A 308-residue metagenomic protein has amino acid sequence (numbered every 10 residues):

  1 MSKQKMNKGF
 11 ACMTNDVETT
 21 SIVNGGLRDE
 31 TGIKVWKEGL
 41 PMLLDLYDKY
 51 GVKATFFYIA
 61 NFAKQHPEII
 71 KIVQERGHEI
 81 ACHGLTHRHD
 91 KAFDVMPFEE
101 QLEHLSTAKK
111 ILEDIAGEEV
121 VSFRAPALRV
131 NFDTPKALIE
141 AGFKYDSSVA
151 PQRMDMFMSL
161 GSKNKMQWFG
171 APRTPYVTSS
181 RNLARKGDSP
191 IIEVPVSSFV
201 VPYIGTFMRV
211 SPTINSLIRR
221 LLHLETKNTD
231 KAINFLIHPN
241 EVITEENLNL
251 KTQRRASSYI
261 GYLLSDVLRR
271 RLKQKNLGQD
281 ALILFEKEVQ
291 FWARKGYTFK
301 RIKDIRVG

Functional and structural regions predicted by a protein language model:
S2, D48-G51, R209-G308: C-terminal domain-boundary segment and adjacent tail
S2-R76: Active-site beta->alpha N-cap acidic-glycine motif
D16, Y47, F56, I80-H83 (+6 more regions): Conserved, mostly hydrophobic/aromatic
I22-V23, Y50-N131, F143-K144, S148-V149 (+2 more regions): Metal-dependent polysaccharide deacetylase catalytic core of the NodB/CE4 family, i.e., the active-site-bearing domain
R28-V35, M96-E103, V210-T213, N276-D280: Alpha-helix N-cap and loop-to-helix initiation/capping positions
L40-L44, P67-K71, L102-K109, P135 (+1 more regions): Generic structural signal for well-ordered alpha-helices, preferentially at hydrophobic/aromatic core positions
L43-V52, R76, I111-E119, A184-I191 (+2 more regions): A structural motif corresponding to the C-terminal end of an alpha-helix and its immediate exit/capping segment
S122-L236: Active-site-adjacent pocket scaffolds in enzyme catalytic domains
